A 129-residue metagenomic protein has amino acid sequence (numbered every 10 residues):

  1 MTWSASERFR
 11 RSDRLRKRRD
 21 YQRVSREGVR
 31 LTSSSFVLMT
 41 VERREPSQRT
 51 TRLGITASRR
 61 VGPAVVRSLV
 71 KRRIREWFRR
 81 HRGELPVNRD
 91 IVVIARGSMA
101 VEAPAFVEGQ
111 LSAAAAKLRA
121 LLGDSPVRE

Functional and structural regions predicted by a protein language model:
M1-E129: Positively charged, solvent-exposed patches that mediate nucleic-acid binding
